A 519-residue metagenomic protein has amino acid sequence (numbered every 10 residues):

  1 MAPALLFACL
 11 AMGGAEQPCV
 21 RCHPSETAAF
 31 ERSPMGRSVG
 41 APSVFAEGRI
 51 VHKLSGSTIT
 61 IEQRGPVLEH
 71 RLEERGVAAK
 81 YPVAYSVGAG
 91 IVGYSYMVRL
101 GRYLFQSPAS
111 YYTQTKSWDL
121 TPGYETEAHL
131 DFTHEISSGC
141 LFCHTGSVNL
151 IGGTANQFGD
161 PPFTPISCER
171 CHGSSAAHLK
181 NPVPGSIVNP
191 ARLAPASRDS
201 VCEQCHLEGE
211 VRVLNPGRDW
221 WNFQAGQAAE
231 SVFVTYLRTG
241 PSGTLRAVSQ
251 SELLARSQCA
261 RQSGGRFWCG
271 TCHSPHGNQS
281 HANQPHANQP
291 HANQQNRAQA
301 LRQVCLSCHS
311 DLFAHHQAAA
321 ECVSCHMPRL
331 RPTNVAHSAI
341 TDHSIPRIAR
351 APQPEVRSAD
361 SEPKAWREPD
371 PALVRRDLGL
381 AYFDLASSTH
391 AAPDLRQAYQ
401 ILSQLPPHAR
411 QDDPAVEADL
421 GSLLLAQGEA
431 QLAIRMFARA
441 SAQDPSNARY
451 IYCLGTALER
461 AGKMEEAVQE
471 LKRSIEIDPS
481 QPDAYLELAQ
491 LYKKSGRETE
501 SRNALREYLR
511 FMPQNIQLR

Functional and structural regions predicted by a protein language model:
Q17, S25-A89, G93-L100, L120-E125 (+1 more regions): Primarily the internal scaffold of c-type cytochrome electron-transfer domains, especially repeated/multiheme c-type
D384, A426, R460-A461, K494-S495: Register position in tetratricopeptide repeats
P407, R435-A442, K472-E476, E507-R510: Conserved structural position within tetratricopeptide repeats
R410-Q411, P445, P479, P513: Short coil turns that delineate tetratricopeptide repeat
